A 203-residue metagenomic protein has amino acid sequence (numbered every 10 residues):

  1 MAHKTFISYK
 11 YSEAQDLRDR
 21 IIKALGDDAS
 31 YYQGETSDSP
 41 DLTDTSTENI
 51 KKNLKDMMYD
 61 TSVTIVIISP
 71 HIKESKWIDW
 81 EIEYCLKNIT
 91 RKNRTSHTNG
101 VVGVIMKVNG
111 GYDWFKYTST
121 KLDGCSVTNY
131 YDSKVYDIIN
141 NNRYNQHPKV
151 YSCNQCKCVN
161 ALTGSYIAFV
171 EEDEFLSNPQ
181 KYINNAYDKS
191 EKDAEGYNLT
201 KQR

Functional and structural regions predicted by a protein language model:
M1-V63, R94-H97, Y166-R203: Conserved N-terminal substructure of TIR/SEFIR domains
K4, G110-R203: C-terminal interaction surface of TIR/SEFIR-family domains
D16-D19, K76-W80, Y112-K116: A short acidic (Asp/Glu
S62, I68-S69: Juxtamembrane transmembrane-helix termini
H71, H97-T118: Short beta-alpha junction loops
H71-N88: Conserved TIR/SEFIR loop-to-helix hotspot centered on a Trp-containing motif with a nearby acidic residue
N88-R94: Conserved RecA-like P-loop NTPase helicase motor core
